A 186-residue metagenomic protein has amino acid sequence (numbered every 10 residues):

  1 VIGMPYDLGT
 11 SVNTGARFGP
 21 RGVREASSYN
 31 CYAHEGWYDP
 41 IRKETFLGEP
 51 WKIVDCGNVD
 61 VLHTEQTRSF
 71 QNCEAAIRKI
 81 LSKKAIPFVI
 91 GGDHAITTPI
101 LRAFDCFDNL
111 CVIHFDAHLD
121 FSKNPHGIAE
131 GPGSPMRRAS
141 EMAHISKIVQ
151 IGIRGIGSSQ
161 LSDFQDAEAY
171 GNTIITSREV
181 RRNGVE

Functional and structural regions predicted by a protein language model:
V1-E186: Conserved alpha-helical scaffold segments that buttress catalytic/binding sites
